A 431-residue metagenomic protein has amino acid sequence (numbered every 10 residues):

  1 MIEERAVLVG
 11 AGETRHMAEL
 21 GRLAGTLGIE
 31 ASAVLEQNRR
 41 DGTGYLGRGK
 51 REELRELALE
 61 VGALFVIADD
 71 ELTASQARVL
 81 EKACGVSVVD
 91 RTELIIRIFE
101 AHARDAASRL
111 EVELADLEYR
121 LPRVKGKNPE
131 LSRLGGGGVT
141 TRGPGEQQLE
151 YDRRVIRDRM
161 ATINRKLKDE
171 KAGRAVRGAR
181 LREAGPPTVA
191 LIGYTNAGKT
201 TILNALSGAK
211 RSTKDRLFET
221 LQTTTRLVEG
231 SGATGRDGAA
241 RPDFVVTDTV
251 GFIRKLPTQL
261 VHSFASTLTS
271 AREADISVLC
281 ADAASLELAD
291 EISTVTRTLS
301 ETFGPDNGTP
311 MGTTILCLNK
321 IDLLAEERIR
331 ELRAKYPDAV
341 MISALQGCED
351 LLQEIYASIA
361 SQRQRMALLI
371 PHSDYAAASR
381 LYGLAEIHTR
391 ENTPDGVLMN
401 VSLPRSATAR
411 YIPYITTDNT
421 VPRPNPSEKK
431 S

Functional and structural regions predicted by a protein language model:
M1-R97, T416, T420-S431: N-terminal accessory targeting/assembly segments
E3, L131-I276: Conserved G1/Walker A P-loop phosphate-binding module
L8-A11, V34-Q37, I67-D69, V278-D282 (+3 more regions): Conserved beta-strand segments of the P-loop GTPase G domain that flank and frequently precede/overlap
G12-T14, N38-R39, E71-A74, E93-I96 (+6 more regions): Conserved nucleotide-binding/hydrolysis micro-motifs of P-loop NTPases
E19-G25, R55-E60, E71-V86, A233 (+2 more regions): Conserved C-terminal guanine-recognition region of P-loop GTPase G domains, centered on the G4
G85-G137, P144, G312-I315, D322-H372 (+1 more regions): Canonical P-loop GTPase G-domain recognition
S358-A407: Long, well-ordered amphipathic alpha-helical subdomains in the mid-to-C-terminal portions of large enzyme subunits
R380-L384, R410-T420: Short amphipathic alpha-helices in soluble, non-transmembrane regions that often serve as interface/regulatory elements
